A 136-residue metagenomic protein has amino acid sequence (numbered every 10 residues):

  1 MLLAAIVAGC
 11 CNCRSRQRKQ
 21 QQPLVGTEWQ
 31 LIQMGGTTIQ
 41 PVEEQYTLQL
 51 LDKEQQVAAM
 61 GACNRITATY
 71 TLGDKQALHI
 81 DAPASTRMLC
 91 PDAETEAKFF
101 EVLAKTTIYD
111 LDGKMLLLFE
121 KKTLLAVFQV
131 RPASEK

Functional and structural regions predicted by a protein language model:
M1-C10: Sec-dependent bacterial lipoprotein signal peptides
G9-K136: Lipid interaction determinants
